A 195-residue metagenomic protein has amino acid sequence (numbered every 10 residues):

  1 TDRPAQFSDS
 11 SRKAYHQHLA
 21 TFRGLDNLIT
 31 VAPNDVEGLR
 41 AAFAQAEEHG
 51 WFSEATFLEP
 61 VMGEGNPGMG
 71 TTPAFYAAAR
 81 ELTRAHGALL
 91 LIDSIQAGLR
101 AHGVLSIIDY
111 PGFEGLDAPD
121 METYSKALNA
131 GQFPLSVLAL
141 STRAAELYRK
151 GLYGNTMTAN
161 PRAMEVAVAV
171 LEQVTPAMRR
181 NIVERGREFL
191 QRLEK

Functional and structural regions predicted by a protein language model:
T1-E54, A74, R187: PLP-dependent aspartate aminotransferase-fold enzymes
P4-Y15, P73-A78, L105-P119, L140-E146: A glycine- and small-aliphatic-rich helix-loop capping segment at beta-alpha/alpha-beta transitions that lines
E59-P73, A88-F113: Conserved PLP phosphate-binding loop immediately N-terminal to the Schiff-base lysine helix in PLP-dependent enzymes
L82-H86: Helix C-cap/helix->beta junction micro-motif
G112-L147, A159-M164: Active-site PLP attachment segment
V168-Q173: Short glycine/serine- and small hydrophobic-enriched flexible loop segments
P176-K195: Conserved PLP-dependent catalytic core of the aminotransferase class-I/II
